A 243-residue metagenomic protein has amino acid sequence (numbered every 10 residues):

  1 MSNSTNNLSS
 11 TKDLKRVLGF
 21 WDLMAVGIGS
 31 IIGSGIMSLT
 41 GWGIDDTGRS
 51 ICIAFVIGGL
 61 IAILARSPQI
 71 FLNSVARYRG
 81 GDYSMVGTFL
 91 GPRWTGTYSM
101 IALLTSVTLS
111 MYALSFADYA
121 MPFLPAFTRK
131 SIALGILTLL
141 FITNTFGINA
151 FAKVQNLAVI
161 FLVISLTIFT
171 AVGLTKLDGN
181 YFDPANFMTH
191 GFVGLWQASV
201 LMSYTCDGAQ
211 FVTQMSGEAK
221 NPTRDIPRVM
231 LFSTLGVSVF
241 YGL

Functional and structural regions predicted by a protein language model:
M1-G41, D45-S50, A62-S67: Membrane-interface "cap" regions at the ends of multi-pass membrane proteins
S9-L14, C52, P125-T128, N156-L243: Helix-loop-helix junctions that connect adjacent transmembrane segments in multi-pass membrane transporters
R16-G27, G91-L103, I132-I136, T189-M202 (+1 more regions): Select transmembrane alpha-helical segments in multipass membrane proteins
G19, G33, L72, V212-M215 (+1 more regions): Hydrophobic/aromatic residues within transmembrane alpha-helices of membrane transport systems, especially the TMDs
I28, I32, I53, I57-I61 (+4 more regions): Lipid-exposed faces of alpha-helical membrane segments in multi-pass integral membrane proteins
I28-L39, V107-M111, S203-Q210, G242-L243: Short helix-kink/termination motifs in transmembrane helices of multi-pass secondary transporters
W42-D46, A54, I63-T145, A150: Hydrophobic transmembrane alpha-helices that form the core helical bundles of multi-pass secondary transporters
G96-T97, K153, P227-R228: Signature of the 12-TM Major Facilitator Superfamily
